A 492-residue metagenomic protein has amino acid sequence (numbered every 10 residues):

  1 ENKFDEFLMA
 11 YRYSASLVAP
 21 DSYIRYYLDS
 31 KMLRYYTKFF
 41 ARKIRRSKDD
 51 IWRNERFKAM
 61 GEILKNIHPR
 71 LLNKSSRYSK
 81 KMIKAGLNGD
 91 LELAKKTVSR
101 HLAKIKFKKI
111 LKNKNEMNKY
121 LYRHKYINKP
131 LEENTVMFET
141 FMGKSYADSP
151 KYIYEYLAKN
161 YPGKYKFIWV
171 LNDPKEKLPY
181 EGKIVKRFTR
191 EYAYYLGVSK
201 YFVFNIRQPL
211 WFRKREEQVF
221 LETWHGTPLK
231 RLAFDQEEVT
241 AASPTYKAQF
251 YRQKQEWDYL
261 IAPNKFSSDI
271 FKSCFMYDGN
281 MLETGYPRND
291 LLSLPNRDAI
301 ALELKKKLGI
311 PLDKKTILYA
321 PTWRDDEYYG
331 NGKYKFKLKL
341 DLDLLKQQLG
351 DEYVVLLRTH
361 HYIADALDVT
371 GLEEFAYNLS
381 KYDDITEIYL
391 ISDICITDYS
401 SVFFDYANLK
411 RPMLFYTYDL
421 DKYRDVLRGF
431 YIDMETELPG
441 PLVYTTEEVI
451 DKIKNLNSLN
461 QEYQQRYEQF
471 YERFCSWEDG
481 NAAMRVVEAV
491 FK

Functional and structural regions predicted by a protein language model:
E1-E6, D405, V486: Nucleotide-sugar donor-binding/catalytic module of glycosyltransferases that assemble extracellular/cell-envelope
N2-N115, K159: C-terminal subregions of glycosyltransferases and related glycan-biosynthesis enzymes
T135-P295: Active-site and donor-binding regions of nucleotide-sugar-utilizing enzymes
S145-K159, C274, P287-V369, V443-T445: Conserved catalytic-core segment of nucleotide-activated headgroup transferases in glycan assembly
V185-Y201, R207, H361-F404, E437: Donor nucleotide-activated moiety binding/catalytic core segment of transferases that use nucleotide-activated donors
F202-R231, Y382-L427: A donor-sugar binding/catalytic signature common to diverse glycosyltransferases and related nucleotide-sugar
T370-E374, S401-F474: Catalytic binding pocket for nucleotide-activated donors in carbohydrate/polymer assembly enzymes
D479-K492: C-terminal alpha-helical cap of glycosyltransferases
